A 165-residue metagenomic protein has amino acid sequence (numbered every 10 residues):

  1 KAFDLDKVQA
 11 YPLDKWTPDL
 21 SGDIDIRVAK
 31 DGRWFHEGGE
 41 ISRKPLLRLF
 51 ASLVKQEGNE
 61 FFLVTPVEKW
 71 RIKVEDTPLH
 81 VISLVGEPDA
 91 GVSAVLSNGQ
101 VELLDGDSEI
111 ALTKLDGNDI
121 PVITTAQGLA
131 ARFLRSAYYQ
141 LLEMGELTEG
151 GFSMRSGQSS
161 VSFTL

Functional and structural regions predicted by a protein language model:
K1-L165: Long, non-globular segments of proteins
